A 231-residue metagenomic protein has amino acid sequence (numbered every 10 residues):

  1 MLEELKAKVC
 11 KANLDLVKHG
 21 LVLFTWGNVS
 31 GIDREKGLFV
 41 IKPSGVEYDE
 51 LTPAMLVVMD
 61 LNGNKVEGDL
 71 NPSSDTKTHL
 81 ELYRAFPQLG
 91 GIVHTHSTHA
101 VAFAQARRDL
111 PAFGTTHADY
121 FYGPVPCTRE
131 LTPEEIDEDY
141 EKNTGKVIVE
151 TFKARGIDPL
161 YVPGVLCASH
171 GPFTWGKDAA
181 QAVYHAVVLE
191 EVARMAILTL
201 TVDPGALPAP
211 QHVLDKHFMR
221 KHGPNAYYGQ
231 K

Functional and structural regions predicted by a protein language model:
M1-K231: Glycine-rich flexible loops
